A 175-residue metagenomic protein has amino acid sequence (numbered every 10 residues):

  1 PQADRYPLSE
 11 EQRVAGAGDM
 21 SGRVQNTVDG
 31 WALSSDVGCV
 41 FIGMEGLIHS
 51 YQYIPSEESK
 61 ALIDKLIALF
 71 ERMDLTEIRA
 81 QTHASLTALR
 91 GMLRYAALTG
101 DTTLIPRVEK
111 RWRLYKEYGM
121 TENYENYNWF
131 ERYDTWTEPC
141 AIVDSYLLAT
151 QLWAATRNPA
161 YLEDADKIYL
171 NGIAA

Functional and structural regions predicted by a protein language model:
P1-A175: Glycan-recognition and catalytic cores of secretory/periplasmic carbohydrate-active enzymes
